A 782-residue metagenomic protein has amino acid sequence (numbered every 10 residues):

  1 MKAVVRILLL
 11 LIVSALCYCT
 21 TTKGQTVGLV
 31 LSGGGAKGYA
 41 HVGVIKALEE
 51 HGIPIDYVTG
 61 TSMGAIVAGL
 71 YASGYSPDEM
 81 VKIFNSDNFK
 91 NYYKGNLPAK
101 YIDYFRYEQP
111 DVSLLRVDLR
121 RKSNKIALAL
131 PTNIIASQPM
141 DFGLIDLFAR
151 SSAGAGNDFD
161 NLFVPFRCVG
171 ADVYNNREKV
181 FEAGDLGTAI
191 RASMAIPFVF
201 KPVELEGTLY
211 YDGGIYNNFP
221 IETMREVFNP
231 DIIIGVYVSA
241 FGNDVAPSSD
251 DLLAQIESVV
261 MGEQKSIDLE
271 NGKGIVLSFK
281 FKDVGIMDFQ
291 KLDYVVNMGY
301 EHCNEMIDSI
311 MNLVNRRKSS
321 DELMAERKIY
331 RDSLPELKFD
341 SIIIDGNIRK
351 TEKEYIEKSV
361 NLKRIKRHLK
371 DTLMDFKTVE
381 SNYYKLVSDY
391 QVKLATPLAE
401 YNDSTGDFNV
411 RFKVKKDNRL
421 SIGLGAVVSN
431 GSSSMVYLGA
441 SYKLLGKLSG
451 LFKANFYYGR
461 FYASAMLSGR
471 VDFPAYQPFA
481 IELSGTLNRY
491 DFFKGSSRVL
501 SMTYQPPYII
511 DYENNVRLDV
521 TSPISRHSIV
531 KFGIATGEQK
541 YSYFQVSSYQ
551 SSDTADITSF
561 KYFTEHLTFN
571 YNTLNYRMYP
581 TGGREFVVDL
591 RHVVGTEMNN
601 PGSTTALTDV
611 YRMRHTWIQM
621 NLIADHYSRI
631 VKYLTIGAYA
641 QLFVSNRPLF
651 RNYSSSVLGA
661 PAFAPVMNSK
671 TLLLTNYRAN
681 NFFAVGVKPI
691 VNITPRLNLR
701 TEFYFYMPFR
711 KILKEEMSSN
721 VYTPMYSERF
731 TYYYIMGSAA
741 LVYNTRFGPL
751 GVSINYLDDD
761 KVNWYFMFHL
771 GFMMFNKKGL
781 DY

Functional and structural regions predicted by a protein language model:
M1-V27: Bacterial Sec-dependent N-terminal signal peptides
T20-T61, G69-Y384, S388-Y401, F408 (+1 more regions): Patatin-like phospholipase
G170-V173, F279, G346-I348, V414-N418 (+6 more regions): Flexible glycine-/small-residue-rich
V245-A246, I286-Q290, M598-P601, F650-S655 (+3 more regions): Short conserved micro-motifs at the rims of enzyme active sites and ligand-binding pockets
H368-D371, N720-R729, M736-V742: C-terminal soluble interaction/assembly domains
F376-T378, N382, S388, L394-L574 (+8 more regions): Gram-negative/organellar outer-membrane beta-barrel architecture
Y562-T694, L699-T701, Y706-K711, M717 (+1 more regions): C-terminal outer-membrane beta-barrel translocator/porin domains of Gram-negative envelope proteins and their
